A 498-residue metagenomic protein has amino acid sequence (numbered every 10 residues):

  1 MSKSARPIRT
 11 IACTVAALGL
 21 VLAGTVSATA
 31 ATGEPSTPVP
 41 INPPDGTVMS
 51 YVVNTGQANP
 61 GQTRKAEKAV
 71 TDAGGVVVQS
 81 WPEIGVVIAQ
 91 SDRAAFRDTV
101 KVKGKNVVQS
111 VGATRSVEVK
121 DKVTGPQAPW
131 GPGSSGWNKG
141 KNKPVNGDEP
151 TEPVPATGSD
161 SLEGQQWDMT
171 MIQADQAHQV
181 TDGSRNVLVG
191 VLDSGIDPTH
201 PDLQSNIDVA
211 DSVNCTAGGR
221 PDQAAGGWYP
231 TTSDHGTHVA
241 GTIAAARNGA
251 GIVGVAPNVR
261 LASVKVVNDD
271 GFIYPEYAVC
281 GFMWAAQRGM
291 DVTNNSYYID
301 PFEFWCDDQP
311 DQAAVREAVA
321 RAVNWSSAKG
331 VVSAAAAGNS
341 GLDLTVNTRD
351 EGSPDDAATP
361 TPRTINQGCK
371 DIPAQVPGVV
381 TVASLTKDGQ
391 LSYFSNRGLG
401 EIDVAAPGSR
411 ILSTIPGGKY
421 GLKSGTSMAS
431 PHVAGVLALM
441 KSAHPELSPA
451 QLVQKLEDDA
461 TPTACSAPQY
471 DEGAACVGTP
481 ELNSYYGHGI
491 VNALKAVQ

Functional and structural regions predicted by a protein language model:
M1-A31: Secretory targeting and sorting signals
K3, V39-P40, Q57-P60, R64-E163: Autoinhibitory propeptides
A31-P44, V78, V117, M290-Y297 (+1 more regions): C-terminal subdomain of the subtilisin-like protease fold in secreted/lumenal serine endopeptidases
N106-V108, S184-L188, P257-A262, Q287-T293 (+4 more regions): Loop/turn elements at helix/coil->beta-strand transitions in domains of secreted/extracellular proteins
W137-P257, C280, Q287-A314, T345 (+2 more regions): Active-site core segment of subtilase-fold serine proteases
R185-L188, L192, P221-K265, Y274 (+7 more regions): Active-site alpha-helical elements of protease catalytic centers
V266-P373, P416-P431, L482-N483: Substrate-binding/access-modulating region of protease and related hydrolase catalytic domains
V331, D356-S442, E446, Q454 (+1 more regions): Extracellular S/T/G-rich loop segment that most often corresponds to the catalytic His/Ser-adjacent loop
